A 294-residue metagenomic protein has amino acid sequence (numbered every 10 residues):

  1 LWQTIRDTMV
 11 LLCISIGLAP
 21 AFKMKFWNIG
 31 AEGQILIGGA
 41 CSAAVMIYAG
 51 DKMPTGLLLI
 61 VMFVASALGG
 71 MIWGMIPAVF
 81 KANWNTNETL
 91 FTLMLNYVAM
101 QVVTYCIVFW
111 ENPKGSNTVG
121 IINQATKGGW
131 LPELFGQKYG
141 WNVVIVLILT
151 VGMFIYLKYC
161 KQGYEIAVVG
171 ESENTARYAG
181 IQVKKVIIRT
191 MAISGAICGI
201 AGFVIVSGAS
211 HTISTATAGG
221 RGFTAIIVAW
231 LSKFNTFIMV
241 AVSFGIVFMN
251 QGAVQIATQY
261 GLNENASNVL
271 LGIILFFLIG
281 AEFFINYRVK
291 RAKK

Functional and structural regions predicted by a protein language model:
L1-I5, G30, L57-I60, W130-N142 (+1 more regions): Interfacial loop-to-helix junctions that mark the boundaries of transmembrane helices in multi-pass membrane
L1-Y48, F63, A67, M71-T86 (+2 more regions): Single transmembrane alpha-helix segments in multi-pass membrane proteins
Q3, D7, A31-G39, L58 (+5 more regions): Alpha-helical transmembrane segments of multi-pass membrane proteins, especially transporters and channels
T8-A19, Q34, A40, M71-I72 (+6 more regions): Hydrophobic alpha-helical segments embedded in the membrane of multi-pass proteins
Q34, F135-T212, T236-F237: Helix-loop-helix "hairpin" substructures at the membrane interface of multi-pass membrane proteins
E88, T92-Y159, T212, K293: Transmembrane helix-bundle core of multi-pass membrane transporters and related energy-transducing complexes
V151, E171, Y178-K185, A253-K294: Cytosolic-side transmembrane-helix boundaries in multi-pass membrane proteins
A192-C198, V204-G272: Transmembrane alpha-helical segments in multi-pass inner-membrane proteins
